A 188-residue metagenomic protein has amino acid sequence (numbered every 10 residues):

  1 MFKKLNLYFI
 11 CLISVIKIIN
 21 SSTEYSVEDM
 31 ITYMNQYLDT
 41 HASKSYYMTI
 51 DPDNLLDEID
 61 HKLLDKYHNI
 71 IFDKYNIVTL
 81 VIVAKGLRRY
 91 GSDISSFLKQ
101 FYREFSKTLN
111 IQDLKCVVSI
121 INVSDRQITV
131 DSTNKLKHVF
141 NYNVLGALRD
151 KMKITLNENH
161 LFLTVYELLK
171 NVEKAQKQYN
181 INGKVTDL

Functional and structural regions predicted by a protein language model:
F2-C116, I121-L188: A structural boundary signal for the start of the first folded domain, especially the loop/turn and N-capping region
